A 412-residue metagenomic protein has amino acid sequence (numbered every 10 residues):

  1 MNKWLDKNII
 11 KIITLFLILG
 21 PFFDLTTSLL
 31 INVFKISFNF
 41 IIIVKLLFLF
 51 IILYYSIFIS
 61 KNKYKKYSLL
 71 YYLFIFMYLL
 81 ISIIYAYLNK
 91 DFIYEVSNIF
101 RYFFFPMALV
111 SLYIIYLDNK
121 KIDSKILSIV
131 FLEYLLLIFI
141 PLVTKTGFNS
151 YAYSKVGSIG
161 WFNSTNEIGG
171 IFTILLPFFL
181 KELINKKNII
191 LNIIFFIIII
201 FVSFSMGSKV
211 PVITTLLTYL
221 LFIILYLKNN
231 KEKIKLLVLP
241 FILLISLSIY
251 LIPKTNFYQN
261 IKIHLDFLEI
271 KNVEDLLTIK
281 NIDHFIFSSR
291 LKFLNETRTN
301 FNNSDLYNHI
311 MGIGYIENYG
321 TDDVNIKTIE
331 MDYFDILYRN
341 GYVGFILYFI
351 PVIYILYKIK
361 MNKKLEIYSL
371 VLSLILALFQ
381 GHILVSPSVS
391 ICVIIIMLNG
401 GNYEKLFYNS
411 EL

Functional and structural regions predicted by a protein language model:
M1-S60, Y78-N89, P141: N-terminal signal-anchor transmembrane segment
M1-W4, N8-K11, L15, L47-N62 (+3 more regions): Hydrophobic, aromatic-rich transmembrane alpha-helices and their immediate juxtamembrane boundary segments
N8, S128, I189, L220-I224 (+3 more regions): Hydrophobic transmembrane alpha-helices and their immediate junctions
I43-L46, L69-S82, D91-I115, I126-I129 (+1 more regions): Aromatic-anchored transmembrane helix interface
S124-N149, N163-L225: Alpha-helical transmembrane segments of multi-pass inner-membrane proteins
F148-Y153, I159, K280-N340: Long extracytoplasmic/lumenal interhelical loops at the membrane interface of multi-pass membrane proteins
Y226-I279, F301-S304: A membrane-periplasm/extracellular boundary helix in multi-pass inner-membrane enzymes that assemble envelope glycans
Y368-A377, I383-L412: Transmembrane alpha-helices of multi-pass inner-membrane enzymes
